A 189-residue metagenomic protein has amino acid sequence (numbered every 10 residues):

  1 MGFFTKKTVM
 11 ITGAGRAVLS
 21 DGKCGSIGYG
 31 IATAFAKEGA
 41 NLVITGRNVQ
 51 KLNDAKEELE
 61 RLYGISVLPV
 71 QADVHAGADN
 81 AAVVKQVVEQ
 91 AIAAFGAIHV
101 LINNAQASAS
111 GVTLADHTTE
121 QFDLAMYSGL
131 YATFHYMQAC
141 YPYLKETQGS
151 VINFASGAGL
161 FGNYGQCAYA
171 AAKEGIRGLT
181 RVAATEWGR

Functional and structural regions predicted by a protein language model:
G2-N41: Canonical Rossmann dinucleotide-binding motif of NAD(H)/NADP(H)-dependent dehydrogenases/reductases, specifically
R61-A78: Rossmann-fold cofactor-recognition segment
V112-L114, T118-D123: Substrate-binding pocket helix/loop in short-chain dehydrogenase/reductase
A115, F161-C167, R189: Active-site loop immediately N-terminal to the catalytic Tyr-X3-Lys motif of short-chain dehydrogenase/reductase
M137, A172, T180: Active-site helix of classical SDR
P142, T185-R189: Alpha-helical segment proximal to the catalytic Tyr-Lys
S156: Residue(s) in the substrate-gating loop at a strand-loop-helix junction that position the organic substrate next
